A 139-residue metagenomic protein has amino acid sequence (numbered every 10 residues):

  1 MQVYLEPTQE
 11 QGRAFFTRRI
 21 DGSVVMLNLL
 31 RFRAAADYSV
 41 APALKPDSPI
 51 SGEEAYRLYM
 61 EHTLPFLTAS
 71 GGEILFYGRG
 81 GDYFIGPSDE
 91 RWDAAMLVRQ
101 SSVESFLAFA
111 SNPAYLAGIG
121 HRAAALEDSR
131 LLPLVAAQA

Functional and structural regions predicted by a protein language model:
M1-A94, S101, S105, V135-A139: Short S/T/G/P-rich N-terminal loop/turn motif that feeds into the first structured element of a domain
L97-R99, V103-A139: Short, Lys/Arg-rich amphipathic alpha-helical interaction segments that bind nucleic acids or acidic protein surfaces
